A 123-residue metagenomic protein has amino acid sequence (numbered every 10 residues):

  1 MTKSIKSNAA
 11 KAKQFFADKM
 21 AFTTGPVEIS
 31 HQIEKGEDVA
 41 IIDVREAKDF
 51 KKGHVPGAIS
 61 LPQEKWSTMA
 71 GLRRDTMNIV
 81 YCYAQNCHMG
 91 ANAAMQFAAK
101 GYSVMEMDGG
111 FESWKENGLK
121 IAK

Functional and structural regions predicted by a protein language model:
M1-A40, R45-D49, K123: Flexible, polar/low-complexity N-terminal or interdomain linker segments that lie immediately upstream of folded
Q32-I33, W66-D75: Short amphipathic alpha-helix with an adjacent loop that forms part of the alpha/beta core around
A40, I59, M105: Conserved beta-strand positions in the Rossmann-like core of class I SAM-dependent methyltransferases
F50-P56, M69-R73, W114: Short loop/helix-cap segments at secondary-structure boundaries that form the rim of catalytic
I59, M77, I121-K123: Short, hinge-like loop/turn segments at secondary-structure boundaries
I59-S67: Glycine-rich, highly charged phosphate/nucleotide-binding loops
L72-K115: Catalytic cysteine-centered active loop of the rhodanese-like fold, especially the PTP/DSP P-loop
